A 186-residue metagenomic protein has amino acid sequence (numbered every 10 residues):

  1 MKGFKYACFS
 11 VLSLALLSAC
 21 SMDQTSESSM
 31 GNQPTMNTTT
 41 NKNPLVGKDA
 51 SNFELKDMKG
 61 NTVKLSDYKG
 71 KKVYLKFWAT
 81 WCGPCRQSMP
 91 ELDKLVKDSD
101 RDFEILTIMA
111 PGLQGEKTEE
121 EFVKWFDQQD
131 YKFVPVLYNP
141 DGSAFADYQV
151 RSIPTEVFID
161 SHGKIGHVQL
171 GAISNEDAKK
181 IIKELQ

Functional and structural regions predicted by a protein language model:
M1-N52, K179: N-terminal targeting signals for export/organelle localization
P44-G47, N52-V73, K97: A short beta-strand-turn-helix
V63-R86, I105-L106: Short active-site neighborhood of thiol/selenol oxidoreductases, capturing the structured segment around
G70-V73, R101-E104, K132-V134, S161-K164: Loop/turn elements at helix/coil->beta-strand transitions in domains of secreted/extracellular proteins
K71-K72, Q87-A110, D127, N175 (+1 more regions): Conserved helix-turn-beta segment immediately C-terminal to the redox Cys motif in thioredoxin-like folds
F103-K117, F133-D141: Thiol-based oxidoreductase modules, predominantly thioredoxin-like and allied folds used for disulfide exchange
E121-H162: Short, internal strand/loop/helix patches that form the active-site neighborhood or redox-interaction surface
F158-Q186: Thiol-/selenol-based redox modules, centered on thioredoxin-like and closely related oxidoreductase domains
